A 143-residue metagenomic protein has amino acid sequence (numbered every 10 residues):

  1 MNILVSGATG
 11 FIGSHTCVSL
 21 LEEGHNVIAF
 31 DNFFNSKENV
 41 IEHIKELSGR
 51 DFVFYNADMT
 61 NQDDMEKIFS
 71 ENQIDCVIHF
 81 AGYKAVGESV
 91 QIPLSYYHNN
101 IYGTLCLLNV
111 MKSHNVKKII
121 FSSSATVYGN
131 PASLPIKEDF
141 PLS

Functional and structural regions predicted by a protein language model:
M1-S143: N-terminal Rossmann-like NAD(P)+-binding domain of SDR-like oxidoreductases, especially those catalyzing
